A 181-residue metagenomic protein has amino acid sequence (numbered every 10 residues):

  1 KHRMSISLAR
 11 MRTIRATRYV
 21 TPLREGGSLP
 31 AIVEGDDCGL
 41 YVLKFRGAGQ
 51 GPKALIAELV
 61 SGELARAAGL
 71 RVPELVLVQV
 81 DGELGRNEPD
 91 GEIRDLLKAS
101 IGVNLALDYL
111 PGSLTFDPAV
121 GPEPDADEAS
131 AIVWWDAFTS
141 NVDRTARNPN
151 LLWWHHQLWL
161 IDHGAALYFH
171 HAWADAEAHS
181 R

Functional and structural regions predicted by a protein language model:
H2-M4: Extreme N-terminal basic, low-complexity initiation segments that serve as generic localization/processing leaders
L8-V120, D127-V142, P149, W154-W159 (+2 more regions): Conserved ATP-binding subdomain of kinase catalytic cores across diverse folds
S180-R181: A conserved mid-domain beta-alpha-beta active-site/ligand-binding segment of alpha/beta enzyme cores
